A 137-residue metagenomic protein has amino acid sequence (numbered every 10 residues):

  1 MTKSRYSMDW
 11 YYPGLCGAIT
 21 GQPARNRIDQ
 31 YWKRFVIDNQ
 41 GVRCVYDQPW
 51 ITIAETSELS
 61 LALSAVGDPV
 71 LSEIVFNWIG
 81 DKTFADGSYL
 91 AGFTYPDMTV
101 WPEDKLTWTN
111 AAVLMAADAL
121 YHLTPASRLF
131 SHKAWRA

Functional and structural regions predicted by a protein language model:
M1-S57, S64-V66: Extended ligand-binding clefts on enzyme/binding-domain cores
V45-E55, L61-A137: CBM-like carbohydrate-recognition segments
